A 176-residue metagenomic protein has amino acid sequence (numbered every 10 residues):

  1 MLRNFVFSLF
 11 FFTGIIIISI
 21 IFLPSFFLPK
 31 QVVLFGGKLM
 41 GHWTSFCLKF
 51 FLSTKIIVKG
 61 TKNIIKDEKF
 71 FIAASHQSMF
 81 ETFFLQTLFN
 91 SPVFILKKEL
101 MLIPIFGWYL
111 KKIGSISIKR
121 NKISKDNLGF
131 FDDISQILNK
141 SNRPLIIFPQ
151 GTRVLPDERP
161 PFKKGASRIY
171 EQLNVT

Functional and structural regions predicted by a protein language model:
M1-I57, W108-K112: A transmembrane-helix-recognition feature enriched in membrane-embedded lipid enzymes and envelope glyco-/phospholipid
I56-T176: Soluble catalytic domains of membrane acyltransferases
